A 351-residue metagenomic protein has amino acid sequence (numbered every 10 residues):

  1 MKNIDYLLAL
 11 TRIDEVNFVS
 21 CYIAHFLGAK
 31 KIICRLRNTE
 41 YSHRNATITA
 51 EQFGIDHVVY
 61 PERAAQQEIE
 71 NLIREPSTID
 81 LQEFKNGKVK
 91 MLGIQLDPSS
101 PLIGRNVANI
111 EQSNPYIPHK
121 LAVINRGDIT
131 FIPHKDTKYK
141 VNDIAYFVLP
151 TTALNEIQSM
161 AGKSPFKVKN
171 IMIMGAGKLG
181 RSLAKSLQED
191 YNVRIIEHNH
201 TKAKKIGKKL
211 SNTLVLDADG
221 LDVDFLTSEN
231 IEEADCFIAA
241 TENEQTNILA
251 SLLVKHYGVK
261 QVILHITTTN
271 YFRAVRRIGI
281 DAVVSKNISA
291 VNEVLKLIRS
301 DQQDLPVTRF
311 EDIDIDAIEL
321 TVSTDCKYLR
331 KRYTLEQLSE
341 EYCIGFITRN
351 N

Functional and structural regions predicted by a protein language model:
M1-N351: Cytosolic regulatory regions of ion transport systems
